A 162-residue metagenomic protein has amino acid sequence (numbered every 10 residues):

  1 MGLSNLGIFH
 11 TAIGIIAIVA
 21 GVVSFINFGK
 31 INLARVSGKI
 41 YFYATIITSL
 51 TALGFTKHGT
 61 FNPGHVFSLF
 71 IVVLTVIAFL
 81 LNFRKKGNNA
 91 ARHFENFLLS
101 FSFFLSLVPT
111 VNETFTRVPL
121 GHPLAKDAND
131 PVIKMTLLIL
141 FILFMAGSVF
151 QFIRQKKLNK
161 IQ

Functional and structural regions predicted by a protein language model:
M1-Q162: Alpha-helical membrane insertion/targeting regions
